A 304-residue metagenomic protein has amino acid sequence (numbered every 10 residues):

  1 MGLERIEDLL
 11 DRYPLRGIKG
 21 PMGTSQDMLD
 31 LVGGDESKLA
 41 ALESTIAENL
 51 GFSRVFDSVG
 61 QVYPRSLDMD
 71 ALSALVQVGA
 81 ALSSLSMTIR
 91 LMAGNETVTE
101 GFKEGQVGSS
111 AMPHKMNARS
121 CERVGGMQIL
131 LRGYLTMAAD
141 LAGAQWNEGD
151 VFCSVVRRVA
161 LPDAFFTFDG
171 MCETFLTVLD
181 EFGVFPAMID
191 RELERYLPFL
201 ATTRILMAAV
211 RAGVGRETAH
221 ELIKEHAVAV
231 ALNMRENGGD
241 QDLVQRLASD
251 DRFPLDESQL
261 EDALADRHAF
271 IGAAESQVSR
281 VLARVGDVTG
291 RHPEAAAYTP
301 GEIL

Functional and structural regions predicted by a protein language model:
M1-Q145: Internal glycine-rich alpha/beta core junctions
V107-L304: Catalytic-core signal marking the mid-to-C-terminal active-site face
